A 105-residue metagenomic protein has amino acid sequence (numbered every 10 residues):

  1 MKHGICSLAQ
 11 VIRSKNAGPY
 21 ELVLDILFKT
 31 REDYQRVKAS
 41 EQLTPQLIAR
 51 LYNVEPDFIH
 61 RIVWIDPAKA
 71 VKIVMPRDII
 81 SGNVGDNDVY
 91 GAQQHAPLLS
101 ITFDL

Functional and structural regions predicted by a protein language model:
M1-L105: Long, contiguous binding/interaction regions
